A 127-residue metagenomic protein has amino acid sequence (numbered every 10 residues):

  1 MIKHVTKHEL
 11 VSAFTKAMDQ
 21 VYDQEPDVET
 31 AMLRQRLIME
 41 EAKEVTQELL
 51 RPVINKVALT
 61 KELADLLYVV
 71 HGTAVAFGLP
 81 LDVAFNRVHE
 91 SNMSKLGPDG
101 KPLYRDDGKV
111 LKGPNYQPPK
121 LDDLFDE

Functional and structural regions predicted by a protein language model:
M1-L63, L67-E127: Flexible "arm" and connector segments at domain edges
